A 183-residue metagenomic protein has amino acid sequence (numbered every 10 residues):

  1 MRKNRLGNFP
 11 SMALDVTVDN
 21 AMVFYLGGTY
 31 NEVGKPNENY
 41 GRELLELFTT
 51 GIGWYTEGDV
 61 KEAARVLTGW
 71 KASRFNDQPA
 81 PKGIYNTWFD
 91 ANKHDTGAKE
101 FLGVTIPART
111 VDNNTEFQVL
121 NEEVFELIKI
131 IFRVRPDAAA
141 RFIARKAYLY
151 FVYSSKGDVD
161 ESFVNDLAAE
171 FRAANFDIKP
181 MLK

Functional and structural regions predicted by a protein language model:
M1-K183: Active-site substrate-binding loop specific to GH73 endo-beta-N-acetylglucosaminidase modules in bacterial autolysins
